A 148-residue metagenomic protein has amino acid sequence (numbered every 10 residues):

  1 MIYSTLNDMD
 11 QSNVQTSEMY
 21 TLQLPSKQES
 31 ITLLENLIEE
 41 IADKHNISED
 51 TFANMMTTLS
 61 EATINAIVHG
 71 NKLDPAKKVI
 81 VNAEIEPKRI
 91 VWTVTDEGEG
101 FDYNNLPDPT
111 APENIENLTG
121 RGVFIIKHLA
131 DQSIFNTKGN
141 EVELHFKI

Functional and structural regions predicted by a protein language model:
I2-T21, I67-I148: Conserved beta-strand-loop-beta-strand hairpin that lines the nucleotide-binding pocket of ATP/GTP-utilizing enzymes
T21-T32: STAS-typified acidic loop motif
N36-S60, I115-E116: Conserved short strand/loop->alpha-helix "switch" segment adjacent to the catalytic nucleotide/phosphoryl-transfer site
E61, N65: Conserved polar catalytic motif of the HATPase_c/GHKL fold
